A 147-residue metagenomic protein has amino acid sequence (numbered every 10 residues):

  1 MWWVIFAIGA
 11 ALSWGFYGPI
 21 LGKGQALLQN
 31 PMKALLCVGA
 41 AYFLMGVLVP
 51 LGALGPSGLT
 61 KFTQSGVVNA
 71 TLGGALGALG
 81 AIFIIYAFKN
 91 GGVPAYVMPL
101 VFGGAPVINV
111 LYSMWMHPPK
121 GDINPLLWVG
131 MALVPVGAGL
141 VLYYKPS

Functional and structural regions predicted by a protein language model:
M1-S147: Polytopic alpha-helical membrane proteins, predominantly small-molecule transporters/carriers
